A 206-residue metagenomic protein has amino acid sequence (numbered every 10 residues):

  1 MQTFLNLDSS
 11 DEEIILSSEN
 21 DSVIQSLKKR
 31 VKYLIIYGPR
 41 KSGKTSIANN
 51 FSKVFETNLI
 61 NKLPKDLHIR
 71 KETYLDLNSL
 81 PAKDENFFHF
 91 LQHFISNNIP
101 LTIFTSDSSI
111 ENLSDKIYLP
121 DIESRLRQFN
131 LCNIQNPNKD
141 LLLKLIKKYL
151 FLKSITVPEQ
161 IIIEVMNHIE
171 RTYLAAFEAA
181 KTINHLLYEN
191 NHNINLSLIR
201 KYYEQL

Functional and structural regions predicted by a protein language model:
M1-K29, Y188-L206: A short, basic N-terminal segment
V31-I47: Walker A/P-loop nucleotide-binding motif
K62-H93, N97, L101-S109: Conserved P-loop NTPase "ATPase switch" module shared by AAA+ and STAND
I110-R127: Short regulatory helix/loop adjacent to the ATP-binding pocket of P-loop NTPases
N112-S114, F129-L141: Conserved AAA+ ATPase "SRH/arginine-finger" region at the nucleotide-binding site
P120-D121, F129, D140-T156: Conserved AAA+ ATPase "sensor/coupling" helix adjacent to the nucleotide-binding pocket
T156-I169: Short conserved motifs of the RecA-like P-loop NTPase core
I169-K181: The conserved phosphate-sensing helix
